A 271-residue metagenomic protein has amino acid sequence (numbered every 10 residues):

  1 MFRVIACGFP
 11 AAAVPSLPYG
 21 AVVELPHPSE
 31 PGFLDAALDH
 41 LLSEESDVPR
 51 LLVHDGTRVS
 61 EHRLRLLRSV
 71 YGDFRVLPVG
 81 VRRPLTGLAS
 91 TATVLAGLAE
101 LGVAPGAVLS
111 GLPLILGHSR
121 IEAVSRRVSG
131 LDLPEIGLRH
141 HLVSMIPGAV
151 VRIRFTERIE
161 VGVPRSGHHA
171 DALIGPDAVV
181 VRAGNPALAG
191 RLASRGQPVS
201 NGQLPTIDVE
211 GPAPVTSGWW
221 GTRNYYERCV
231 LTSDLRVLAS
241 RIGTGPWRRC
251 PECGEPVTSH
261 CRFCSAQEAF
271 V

Functional and structural regions predicted by a protein language model:
M1-G196: Domain-scale terminal segments
V179-V271: Cys/His-clustered metal-coordination modules, chiefly Zn-binding fingers
